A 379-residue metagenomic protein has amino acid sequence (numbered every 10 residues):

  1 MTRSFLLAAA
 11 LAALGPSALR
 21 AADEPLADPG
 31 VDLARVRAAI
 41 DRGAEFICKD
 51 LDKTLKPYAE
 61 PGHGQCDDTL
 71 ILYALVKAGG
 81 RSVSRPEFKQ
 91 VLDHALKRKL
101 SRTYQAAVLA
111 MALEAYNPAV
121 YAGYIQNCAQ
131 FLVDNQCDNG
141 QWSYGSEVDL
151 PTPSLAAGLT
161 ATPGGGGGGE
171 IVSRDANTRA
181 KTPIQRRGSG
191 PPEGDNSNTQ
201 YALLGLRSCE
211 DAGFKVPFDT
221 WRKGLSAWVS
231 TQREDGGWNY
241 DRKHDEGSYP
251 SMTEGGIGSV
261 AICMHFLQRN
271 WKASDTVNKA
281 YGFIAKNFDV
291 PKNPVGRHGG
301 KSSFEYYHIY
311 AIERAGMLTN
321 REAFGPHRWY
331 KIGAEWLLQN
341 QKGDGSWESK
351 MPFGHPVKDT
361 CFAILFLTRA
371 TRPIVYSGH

Functional and structural regions predicted by a protein language model:
M1-S4: Positively charged n-region of N-terminal signal peptides that target proteins for export
A8-P16: Bacterial N-terminal signal peptides
S17-A21: Sec/Tat signal peptide C-region and signal peptidase I cleavage site
A22-R42, K53-E87, R98-Q130, C137-R222 (+3 more regions): An alpha-helical repeat/solenoid feature that recognizes helix-turn-helix modules
